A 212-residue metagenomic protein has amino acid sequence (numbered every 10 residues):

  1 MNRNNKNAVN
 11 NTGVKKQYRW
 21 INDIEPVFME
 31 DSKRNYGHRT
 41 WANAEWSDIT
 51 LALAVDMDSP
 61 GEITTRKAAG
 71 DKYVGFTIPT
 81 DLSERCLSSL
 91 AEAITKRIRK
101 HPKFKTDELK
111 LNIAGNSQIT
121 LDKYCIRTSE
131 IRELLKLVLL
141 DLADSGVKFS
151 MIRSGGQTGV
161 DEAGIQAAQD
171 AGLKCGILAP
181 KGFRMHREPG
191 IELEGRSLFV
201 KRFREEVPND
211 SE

Functional and structural regions predicted by a protein language model:
M1-E212: Acidic/glycine-enriched connector segments
